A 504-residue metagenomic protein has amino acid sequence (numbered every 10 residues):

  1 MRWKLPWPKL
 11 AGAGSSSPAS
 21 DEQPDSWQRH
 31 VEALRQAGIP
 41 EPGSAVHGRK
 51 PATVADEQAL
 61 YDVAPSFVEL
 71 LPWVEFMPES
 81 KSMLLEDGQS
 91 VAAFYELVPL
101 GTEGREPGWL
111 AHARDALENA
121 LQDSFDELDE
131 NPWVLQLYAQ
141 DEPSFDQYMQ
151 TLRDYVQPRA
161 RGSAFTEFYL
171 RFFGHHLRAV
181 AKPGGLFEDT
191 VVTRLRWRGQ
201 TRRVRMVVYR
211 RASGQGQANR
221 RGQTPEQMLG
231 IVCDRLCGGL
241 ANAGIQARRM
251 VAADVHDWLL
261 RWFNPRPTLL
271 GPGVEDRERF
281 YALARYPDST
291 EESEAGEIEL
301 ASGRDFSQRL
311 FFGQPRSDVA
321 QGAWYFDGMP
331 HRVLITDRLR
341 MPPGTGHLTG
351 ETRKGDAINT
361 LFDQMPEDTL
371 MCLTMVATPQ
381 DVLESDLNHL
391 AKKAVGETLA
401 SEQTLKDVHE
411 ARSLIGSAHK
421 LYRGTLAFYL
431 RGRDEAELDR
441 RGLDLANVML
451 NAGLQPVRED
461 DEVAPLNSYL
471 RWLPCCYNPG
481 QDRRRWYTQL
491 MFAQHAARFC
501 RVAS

Functional and structural regions predicted by a protein language model:
R2-V502: Extended, folded cores of ATP/NTP-driven motor/assembly subunits in large transport and secretion machines
